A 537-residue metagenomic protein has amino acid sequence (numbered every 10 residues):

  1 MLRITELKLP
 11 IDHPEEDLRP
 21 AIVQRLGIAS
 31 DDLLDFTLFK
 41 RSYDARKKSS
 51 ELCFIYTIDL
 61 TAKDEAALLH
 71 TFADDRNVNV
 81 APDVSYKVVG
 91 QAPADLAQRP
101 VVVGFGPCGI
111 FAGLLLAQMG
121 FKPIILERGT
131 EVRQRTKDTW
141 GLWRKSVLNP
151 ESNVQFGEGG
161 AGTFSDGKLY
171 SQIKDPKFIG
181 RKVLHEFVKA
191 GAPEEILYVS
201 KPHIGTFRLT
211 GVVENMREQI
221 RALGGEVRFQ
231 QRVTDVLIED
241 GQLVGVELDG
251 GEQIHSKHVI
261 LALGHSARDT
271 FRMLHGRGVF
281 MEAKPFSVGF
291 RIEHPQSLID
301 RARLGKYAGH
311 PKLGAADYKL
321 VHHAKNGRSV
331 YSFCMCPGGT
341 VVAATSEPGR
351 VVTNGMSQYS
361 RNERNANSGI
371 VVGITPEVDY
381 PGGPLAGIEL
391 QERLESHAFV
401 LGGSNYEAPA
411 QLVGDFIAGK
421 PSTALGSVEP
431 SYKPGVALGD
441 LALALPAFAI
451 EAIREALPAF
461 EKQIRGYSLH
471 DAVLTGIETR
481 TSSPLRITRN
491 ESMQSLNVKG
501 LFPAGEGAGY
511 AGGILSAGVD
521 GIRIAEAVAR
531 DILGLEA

Functional and structural regions predicted by a protein language model:
M1-L52, I58-A537: Residues forming the flavin
